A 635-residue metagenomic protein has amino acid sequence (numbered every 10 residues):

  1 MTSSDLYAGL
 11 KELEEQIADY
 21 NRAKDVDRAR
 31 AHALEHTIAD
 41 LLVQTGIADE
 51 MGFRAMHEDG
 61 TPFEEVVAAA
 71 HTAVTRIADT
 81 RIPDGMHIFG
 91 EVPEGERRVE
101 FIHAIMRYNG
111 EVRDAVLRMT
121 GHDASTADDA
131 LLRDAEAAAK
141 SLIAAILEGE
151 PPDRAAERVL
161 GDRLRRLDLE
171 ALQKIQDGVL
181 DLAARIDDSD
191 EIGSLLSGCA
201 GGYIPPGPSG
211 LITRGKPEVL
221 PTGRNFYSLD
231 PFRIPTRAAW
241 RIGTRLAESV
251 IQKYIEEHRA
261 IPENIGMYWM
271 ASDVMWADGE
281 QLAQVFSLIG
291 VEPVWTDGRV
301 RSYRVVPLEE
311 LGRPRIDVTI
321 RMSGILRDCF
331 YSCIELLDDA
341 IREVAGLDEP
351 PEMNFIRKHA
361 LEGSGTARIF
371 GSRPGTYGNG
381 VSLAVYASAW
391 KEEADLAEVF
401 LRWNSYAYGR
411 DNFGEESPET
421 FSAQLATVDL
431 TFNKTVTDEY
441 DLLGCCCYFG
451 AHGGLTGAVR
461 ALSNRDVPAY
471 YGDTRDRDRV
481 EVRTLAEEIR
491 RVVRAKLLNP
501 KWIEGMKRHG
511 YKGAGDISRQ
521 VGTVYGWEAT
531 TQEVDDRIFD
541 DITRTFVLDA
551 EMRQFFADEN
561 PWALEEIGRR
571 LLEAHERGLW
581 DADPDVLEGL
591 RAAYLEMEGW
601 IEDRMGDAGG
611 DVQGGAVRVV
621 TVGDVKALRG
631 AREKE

Functional and structural regions predicted by a protein language model:
M1-E635: Ligand/cofactor-recognition surfaces for anionic moieties
